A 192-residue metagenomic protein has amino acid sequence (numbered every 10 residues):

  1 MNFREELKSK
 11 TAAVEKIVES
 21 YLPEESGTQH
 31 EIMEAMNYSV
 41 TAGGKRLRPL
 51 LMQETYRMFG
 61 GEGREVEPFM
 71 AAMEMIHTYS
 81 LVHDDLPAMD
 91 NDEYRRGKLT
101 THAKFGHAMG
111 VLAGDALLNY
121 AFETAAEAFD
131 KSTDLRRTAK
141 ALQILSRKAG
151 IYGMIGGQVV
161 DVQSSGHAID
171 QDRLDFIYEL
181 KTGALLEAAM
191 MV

Functional and structural regions predicted by a protein language model:
M1-V18: N-terminal leader/targeting segments and the immediately adjacent pre-domain N-terminus
A12-A13, E19-L22, S26-V192: Mg2+-dependent prenyl diphosphate-binding active-site environment of isoprenoid biosynthetic enzymes
